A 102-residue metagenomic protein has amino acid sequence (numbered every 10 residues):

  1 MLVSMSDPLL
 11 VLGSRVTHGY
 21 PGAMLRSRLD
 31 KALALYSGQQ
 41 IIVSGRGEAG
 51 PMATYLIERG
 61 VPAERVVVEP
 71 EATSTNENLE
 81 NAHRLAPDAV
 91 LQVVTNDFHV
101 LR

Functional and structural regions predicted by a protein language model:
L2-R102: A structural signal for short, hydrophobic/glycine-enriched beta-strand patches
